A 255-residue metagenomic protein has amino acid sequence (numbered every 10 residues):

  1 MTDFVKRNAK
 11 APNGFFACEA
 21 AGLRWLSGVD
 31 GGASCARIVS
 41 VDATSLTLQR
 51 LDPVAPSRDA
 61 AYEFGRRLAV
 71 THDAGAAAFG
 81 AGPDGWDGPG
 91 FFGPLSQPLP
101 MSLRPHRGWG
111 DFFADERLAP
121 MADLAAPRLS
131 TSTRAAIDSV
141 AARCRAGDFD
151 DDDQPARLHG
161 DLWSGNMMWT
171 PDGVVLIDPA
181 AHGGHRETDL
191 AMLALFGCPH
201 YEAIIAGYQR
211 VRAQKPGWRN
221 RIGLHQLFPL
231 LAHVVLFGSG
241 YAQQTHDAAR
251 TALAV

Functional and structural regions predicted by a protein language model:
T2-D111: ATP-binding pocket architecture of kinase catalytic cores
V5, L158, G223: Conserved Rossmann-like nucleotide-binding pocket used by diverse enzymes that bind dinucleotide cofactors
K10, V41-L46, P53-V54, L118 (+3 more regions): Short, solvent-exposed loop/turn segments at secondary-structure junctions
A60, S139, E202-A203, A254: Phosphate/dinucleotide-binding and metal-coordinating scaffold of catalytic cores in nucleotide-dependent enzymes
A76-R157: An alpha-helical support segment within catalytic cores of ATP-dependent transferases
S102-A114, D151-R157, S164-N220, L236: Active-site Asp-x-Gly
G223-L231: Hydrophobic alpha-helical segments that form the core of small-molecule binding pockets and/or dimer interfaces
H233-V255: ATP/Mg2+ or Mg2+-diphosphate-binding catalytic cores that bind nucleotide phosphates or diphosphates via glycine-rich
